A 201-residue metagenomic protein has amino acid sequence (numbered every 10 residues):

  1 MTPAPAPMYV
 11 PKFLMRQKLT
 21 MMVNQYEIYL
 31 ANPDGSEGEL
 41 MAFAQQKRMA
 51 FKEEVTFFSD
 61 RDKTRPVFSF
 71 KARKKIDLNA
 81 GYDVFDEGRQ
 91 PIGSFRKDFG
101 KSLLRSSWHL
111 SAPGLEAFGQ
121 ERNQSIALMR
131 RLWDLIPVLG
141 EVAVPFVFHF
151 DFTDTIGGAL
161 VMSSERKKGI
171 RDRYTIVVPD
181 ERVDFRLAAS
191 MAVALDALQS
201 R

Functional and structural regions predicted by a protein language model:
M1-R201: Intrinsically disordered, low-complexity proline/glycine-rich segments
